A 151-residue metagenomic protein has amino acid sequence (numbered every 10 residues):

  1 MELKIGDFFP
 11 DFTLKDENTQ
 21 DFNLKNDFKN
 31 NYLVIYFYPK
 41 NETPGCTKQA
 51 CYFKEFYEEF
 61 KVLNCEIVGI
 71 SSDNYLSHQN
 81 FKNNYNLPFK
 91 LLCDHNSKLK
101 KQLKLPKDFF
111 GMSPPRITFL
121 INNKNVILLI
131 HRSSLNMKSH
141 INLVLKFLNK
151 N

Functional and structural regions predicted by a protein language model:
M1-N151: Chalcogenol-based redox active-site neighborhoods
